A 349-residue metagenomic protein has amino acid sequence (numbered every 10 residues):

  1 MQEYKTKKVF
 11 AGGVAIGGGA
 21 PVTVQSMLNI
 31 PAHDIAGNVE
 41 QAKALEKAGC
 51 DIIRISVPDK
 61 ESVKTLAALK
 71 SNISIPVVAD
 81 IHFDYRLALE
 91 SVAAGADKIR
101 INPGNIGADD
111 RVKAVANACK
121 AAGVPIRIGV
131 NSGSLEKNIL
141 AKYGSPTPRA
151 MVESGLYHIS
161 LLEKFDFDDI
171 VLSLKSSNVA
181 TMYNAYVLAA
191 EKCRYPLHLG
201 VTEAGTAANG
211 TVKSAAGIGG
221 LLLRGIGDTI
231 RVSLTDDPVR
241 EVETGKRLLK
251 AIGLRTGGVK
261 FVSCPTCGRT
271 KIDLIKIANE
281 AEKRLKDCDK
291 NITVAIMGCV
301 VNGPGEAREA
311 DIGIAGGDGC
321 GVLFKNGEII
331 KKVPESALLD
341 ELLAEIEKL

Functional and structural regions predicted by a protein language model:
M1-M27, K120, K283: N-terminal amphipathic alpha-helix/helix-capping segment at the start of soluble metabolic enzymes
G19-G37, S56, I75-F83, I139-V152 (+1 more regions): Active-site mouth loops of central-metabolism enzymes
V22-L28, I53-I55, V77-I81, I99-I101 (+6 more regions): Hydrophobic faces of well-ordered beta-strands that scaffold small-molecule active sites in alpha/beta enzyme cores
I35, E46-K70, R100-A108, I170-V179: Glycine-rich, proline-tolerant flexible connector loops at the mouths of alpha/beta enzymes
D51, G95-D109, V201, R224-P238 (+1 more regions): Glycine-rich phosphate-binding active-site loops on the catalytic face of alpha/beta enzymes
K60-I81, A114-I126, L188-L197, A281-K283: Alpha-helix-loop-beta-strand connector modules within alpha/beta enzyme cores
R86-R127: Hydrophobic or amphipathic alpha-helical targeting/insertion segments
V130-N131, I139-K286: Catalytic alpha/beta core domains of metabolic enzymes, predominantly
